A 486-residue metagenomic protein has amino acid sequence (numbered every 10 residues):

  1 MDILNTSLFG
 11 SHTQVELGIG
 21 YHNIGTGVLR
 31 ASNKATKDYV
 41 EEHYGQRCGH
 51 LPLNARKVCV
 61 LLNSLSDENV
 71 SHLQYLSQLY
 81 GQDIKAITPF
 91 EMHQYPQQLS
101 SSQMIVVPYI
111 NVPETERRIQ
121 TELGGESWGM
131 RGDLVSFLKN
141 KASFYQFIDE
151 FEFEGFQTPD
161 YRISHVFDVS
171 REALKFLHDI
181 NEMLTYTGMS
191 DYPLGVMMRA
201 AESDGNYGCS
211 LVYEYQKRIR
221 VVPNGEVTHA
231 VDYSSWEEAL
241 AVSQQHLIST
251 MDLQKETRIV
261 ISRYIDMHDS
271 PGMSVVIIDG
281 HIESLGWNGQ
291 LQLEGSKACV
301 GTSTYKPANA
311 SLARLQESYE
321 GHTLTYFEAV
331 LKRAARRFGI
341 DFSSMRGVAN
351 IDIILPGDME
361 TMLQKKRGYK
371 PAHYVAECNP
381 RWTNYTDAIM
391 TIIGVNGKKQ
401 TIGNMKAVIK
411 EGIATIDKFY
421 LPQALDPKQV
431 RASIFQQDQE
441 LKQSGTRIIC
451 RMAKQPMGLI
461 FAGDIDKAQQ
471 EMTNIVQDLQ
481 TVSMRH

Functional and structural regions predicted by a protein language model:
F9-T36: Nucleotide-activated donor-dependent transferases that construct or modify glycoconjugates
N33-N54, C59-L61: Histidine-anchored nucleotide/phosphate-binding helix
H43-R47, L61-L184, S190, E202-D204: Conserved N-proximal alpha/beta basic substrate-recognition cap immediately N-terminal to, or forming the N-lobe
K139-R258, L312-K332: Active-site nucleotide/adenylate-binding loops and adjacent lid/helix of ATP-dependent enzymes
S190-G195, V212, P223-S296, I354-V375: Phosphate-binding site of ATP-dependent enzymes
I219-S234, E238, V275-R333, N379-T415: ATP-dependent carboxylate/phosphate-activation module, predominantly the ATP-grasp catalytic core and closely related
Q245-D266, K297-K370, V408-Q439: A long amphipathic alpha-helix within ATP-dependent nucleotide-binding catalytic cores
N396-H486: Peripheral (often C-terminal) accessory segments that flank ATP-dependent C-N-forming ligase machineries
